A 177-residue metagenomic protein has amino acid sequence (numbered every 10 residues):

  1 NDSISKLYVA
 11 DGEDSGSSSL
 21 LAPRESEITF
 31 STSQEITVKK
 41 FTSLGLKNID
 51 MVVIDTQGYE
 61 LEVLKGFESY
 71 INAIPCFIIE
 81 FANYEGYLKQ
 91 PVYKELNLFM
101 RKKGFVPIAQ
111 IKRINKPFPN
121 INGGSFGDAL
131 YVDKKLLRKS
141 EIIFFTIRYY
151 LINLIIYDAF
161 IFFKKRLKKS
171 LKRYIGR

Functional and structural regions predicted by a protein language model:
N1-R177: Phosphate/nucleotide-binding beta-alpha loop and adjacent structural elements of enzyme active sites
